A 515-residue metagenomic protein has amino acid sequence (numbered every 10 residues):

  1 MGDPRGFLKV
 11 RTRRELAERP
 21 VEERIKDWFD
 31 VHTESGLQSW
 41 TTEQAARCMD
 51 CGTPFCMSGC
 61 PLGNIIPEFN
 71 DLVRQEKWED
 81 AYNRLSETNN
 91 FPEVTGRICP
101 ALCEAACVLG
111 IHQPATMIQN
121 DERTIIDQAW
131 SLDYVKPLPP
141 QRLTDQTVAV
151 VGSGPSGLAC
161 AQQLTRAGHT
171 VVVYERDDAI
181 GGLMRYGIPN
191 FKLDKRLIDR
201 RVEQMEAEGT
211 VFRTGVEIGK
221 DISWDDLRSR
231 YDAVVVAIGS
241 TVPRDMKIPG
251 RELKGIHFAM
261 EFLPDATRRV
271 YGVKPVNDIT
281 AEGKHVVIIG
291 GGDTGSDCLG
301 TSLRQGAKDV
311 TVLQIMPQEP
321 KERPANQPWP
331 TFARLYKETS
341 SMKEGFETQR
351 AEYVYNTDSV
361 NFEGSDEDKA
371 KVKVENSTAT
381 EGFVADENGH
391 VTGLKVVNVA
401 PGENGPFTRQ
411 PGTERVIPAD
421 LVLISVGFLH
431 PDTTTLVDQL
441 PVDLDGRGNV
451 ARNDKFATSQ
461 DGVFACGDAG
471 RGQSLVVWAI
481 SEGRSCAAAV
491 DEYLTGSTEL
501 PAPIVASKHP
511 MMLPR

Functional and structural regions predicted by a protein language model:
R5-S35, G63-Q75, Y82-S86, I111 (+9 more regions): Beta1-alpha1 glycine-rich phosphate/pyrophosphate-binding loop at the start of Rossmann-like nucleotide-binding domains
R24-Q44, N64-R97, A101, H112-R142 (+2 more regions): Ferredoxin-type iron-sulfur electron-transfer modules in oxidoreductases and energy-metabolism complexes
C48-C51, C56, C60, T95-C99 (+2 more regions): Short cysteine clusters
I125-R142, R200-K220, P243-Q305, L444-S459: Glycine-rich dinucleotide-binding loop and its adjacent helix/turn
R142, Q146-V151, D199-I248, F362 (+3 more regions): Feature captures the FAD/FMN-dependent oxidoreductase FAD-binding
G152-P155, G290-G292, D468: Glycine-rich Rossmann-fold phosphate-binding loop(s) that bind the pyrophosphate of adenine dinucleotide cofactors
E252-G283, F383-D386, H390, G402-Q473: FAD-site-proximal beta/loop scaffold in flavoenzymes
G295-G300, Q305, A469-S497: A conserved FAD-binding loop/helix module that cradles the flavin
